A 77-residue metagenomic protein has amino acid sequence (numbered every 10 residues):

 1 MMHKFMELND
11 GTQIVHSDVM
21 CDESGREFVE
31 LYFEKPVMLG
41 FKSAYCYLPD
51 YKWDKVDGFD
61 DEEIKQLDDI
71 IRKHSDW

Functional and structural regions predicted by a protein language model:
M1-V19: Negatively charged, low-complexity tracts enriched in Asp/Glu with abundant Ser/Thr
F5-E7, Y32-F33, I64-K65: Intrinsically disordered, low-complexity segments enriched in polar/charged residues with Gly/Pro, especially when
T12, K52, E63: Solvent-exposed, flexible loop/coil residues
H16-F59: A short, structured beta-strand/loop element
D57-W77: Acidic, low-complexity intrinsically disordered segments
